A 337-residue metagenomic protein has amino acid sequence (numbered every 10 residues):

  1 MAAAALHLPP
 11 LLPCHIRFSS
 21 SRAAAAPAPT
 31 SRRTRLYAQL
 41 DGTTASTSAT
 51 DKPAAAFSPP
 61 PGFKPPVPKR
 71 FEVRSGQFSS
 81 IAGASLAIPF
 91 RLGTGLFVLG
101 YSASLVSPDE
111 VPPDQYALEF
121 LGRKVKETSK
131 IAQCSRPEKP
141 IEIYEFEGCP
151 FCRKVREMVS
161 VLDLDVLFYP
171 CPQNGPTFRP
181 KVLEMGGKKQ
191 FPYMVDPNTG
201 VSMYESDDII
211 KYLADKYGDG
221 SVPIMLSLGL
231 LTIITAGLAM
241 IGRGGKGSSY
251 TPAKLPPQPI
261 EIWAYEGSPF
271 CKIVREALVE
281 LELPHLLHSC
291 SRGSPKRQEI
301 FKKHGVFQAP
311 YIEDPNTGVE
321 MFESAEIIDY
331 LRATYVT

Functional and structural regions predicted by a protein language model:
A2-A5: Context-dependent free N-terminus signature
H7-T337: GST-like domain detector, emphasizing the conserved glutathione-binding G-site in the N-terminal thioredoxin-like
